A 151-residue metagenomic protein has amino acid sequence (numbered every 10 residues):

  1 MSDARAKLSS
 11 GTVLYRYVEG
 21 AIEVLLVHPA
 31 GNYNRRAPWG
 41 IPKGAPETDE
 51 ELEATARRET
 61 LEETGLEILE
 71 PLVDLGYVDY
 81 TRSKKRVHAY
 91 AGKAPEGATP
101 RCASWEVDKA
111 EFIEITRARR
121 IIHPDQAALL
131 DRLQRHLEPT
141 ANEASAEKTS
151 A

Functional and structural regions predicted by a protein language model:
M1-I41: N-terminal strand-loop-strand
A6, E47-T48, A118: Glycine-/small-residue-rich active-site loops that bind phosphorylated ligands and cofactors
K7, V73, Y77-P100, K109-E111 (+1 more regions): Active-site-adjacent beta-strand/loop module that shapes the phosphate/pyrophosphate-binding cleft
E19-G20, N32-N34, E47-T48, L66 (+2 more regions): Short, charged/polar surface micro-motifs in flexible loops or helix N-caps
P29, R58-E59, E111: Short, cationic motifs built from Arg/Lys/His that form the positively charged side of catalytic pockets
Y33-P38, A94, T99-A151: Nudix hydrolase/Nudix homology domain
I41-V73: The catalytic Nudix box helix
